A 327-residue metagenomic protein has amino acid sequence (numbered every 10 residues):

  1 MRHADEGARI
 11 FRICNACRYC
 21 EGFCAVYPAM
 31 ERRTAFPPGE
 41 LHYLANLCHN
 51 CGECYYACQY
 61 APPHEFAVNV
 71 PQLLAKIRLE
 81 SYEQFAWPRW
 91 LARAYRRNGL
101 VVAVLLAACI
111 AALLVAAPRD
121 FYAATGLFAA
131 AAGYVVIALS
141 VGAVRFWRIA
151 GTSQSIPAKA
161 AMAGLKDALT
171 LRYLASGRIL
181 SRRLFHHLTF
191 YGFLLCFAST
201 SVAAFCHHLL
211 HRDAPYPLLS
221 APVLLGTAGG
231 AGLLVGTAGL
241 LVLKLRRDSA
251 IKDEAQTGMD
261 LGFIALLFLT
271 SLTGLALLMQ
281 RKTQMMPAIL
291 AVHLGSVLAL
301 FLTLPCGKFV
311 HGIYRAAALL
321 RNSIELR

Functional and structural regions predicted by a protein language model:
M1-C48, L320, L326-R327: Ferredoxin-type iron-sulfur electron-transfer modules and their immediate structural context
H3-E6, W90-R93, R119-Y122, G177-R183 (+4 more regions): Juxtamembrane loop-transmembrane helix junctions in multi-pass integral membrane proteins, especially the extracellular
A16, E40-C51, T227-G230, T257-I264: Secondary-structure capping and boundary motifs in well-ordered enzyme cores
A25, Q59, Y314: A short local structural element in Rossmann-fold oxidoreductases
R32, F36-V202, C206-L209: Iron-sulfur-cluster electron-transfer modules
V101-V115, T125-A143, K159, A163 (+4 more regions): Hydrophobic cores of alpha-helical transmembrane segments in multi-pass integral membrane proteins
Y173-A175, R246-A250: Helix-loop boundary elements of multi-pass alpha-helical membrane proteins
H207-R212, D248-K252: Short acidic alpha-helical/loop segments enriched in Asp/Glu that coordinate divalent cations
